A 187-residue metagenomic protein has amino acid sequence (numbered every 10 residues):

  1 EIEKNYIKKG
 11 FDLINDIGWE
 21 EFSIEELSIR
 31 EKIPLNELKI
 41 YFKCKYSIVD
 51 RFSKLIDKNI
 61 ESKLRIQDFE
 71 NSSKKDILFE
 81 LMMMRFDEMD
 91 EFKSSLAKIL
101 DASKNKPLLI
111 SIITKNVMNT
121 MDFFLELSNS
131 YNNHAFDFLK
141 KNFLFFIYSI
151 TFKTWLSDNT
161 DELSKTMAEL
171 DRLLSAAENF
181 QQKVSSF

Functional and structural regions predicted by a protein language model:
E1-K9: N-terminal positioning helix adjacent to the helix-turn-helix/winged-helix DNA-binding module
N5, L13-R51: Helix-turn-helix
K9-D16, N59-K63, I99, I147-D158: Solvent-exposed, amphipathic alpha-helical segments
R51, R65-K98: Hydrophobic alpha-helical connector segments
S53-E61, D68, P107: Short, basic, alpha-helical segments at the C-terminal edge of helix-turn-helix-like DNA-binding modules
E88-L108, M121-L125: Amphipathic alpha-helical segments used for helix-helix packing
P107-S130, F138-S149: Amphipathic alpha-helical packing segments from all-alpha helical-bundle domains
S130-A176, F180-F187: Hydrophobic/aromatic-rich alpha-helical bundle segments in the mid-to-C-terminal region
